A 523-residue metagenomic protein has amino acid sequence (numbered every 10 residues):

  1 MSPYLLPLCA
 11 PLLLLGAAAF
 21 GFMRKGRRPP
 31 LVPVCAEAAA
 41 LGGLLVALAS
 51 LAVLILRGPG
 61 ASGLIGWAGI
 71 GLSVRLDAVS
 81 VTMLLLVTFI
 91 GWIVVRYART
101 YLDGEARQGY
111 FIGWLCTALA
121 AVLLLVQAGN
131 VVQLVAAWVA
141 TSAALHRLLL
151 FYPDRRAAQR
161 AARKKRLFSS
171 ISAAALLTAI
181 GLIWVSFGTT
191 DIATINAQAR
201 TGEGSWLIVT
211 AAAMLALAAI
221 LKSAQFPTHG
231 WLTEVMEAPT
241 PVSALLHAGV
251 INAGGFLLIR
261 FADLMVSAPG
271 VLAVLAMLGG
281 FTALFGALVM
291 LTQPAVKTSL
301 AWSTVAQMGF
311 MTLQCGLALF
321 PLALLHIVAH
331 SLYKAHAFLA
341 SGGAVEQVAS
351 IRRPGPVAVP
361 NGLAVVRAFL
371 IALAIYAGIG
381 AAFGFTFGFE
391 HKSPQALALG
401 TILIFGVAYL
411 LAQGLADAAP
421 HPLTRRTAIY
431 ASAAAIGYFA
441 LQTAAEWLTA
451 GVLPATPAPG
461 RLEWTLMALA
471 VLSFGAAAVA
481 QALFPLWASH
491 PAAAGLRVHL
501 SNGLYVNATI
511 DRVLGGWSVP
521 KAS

Functional and structural regions predicted by a protein language model:
M1-A494, V498-S523: ...captures the hydrophobic TM-helix bundle architecture rather than a specific catalytic motif, and can also fire on
